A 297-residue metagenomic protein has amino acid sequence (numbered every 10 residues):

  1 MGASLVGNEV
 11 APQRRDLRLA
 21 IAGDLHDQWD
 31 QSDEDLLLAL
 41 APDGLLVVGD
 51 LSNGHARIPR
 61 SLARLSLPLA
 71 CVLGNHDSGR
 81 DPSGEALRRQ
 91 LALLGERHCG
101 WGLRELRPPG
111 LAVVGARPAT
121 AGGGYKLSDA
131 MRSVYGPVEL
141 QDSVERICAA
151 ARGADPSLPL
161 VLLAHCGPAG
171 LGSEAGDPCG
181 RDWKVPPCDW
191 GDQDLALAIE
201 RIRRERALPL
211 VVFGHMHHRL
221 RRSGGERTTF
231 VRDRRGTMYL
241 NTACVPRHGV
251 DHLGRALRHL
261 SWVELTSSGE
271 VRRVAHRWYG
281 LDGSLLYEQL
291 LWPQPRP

Functional and structural regions predicted by a protein language model:
M1-A70, S78-A86, R296: N-terminal active-site segment of His-dependent metallophosphoesterases
G2, G7-R15, R104-R107, R201 (+1 more regions): Binuclear metal-dependent phosphoesterase catalytic core
A11-R14, S157-A207: Active-site-proximal segments of metal-dependent phosphoesterases and phosphodiesterases across multiple
D16-H26, G110-G124, V161-H165, T237-C244 (+1 more regions): Active-site-proximal beta-strand elements of phosphoester/diester hydrolases
I21-D24, L45-D50, L69-N75, H98-W101 (+4 more regions): Active-site neighborhood of phospho(di)ester-bond hydrolases with catalytic His/Asp-centered motifs
H26-S32, S52-R57, H76-S83, E105 (+4 more regions): Active-site environment of divalent metal-dependent phosphoester hydrolases
D81-R104: Glycine/small-residue-rich loop that forms an oxyanion/phosphate-binding "nest" at active or ligand-binding sites
P108-P159, V185-G191: Binuclear metal-dependent hydrolase catalytic cores centered on His/Asp/Glu-rich metal-binding motifs
